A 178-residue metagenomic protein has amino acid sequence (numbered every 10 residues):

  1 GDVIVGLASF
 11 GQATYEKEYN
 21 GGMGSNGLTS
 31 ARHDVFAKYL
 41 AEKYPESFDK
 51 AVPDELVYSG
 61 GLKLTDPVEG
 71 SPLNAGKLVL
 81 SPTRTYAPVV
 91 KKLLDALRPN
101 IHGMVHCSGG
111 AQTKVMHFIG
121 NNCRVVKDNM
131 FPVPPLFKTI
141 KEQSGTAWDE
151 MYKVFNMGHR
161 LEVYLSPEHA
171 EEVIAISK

Functional and structural regions predicted by a protein language model:
D2-K178: Helix-biased detector of long, well-ordered alpha-helical tracts
